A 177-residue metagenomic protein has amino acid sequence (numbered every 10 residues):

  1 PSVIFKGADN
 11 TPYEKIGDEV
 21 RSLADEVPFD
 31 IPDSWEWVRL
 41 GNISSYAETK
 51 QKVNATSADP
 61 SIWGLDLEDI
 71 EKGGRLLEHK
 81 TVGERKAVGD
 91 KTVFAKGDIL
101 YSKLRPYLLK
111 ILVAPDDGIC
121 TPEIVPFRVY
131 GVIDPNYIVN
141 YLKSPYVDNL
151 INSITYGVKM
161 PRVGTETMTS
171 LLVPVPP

Functional and structural regions predicted by a protein language model:
P1-V27, I31: Intrinsic disorder at enzyme termini
P12-R21, G41-S44, V53-K86: DNA target-recognition patches
R21-Q51, P174-P177: Non-catalytic DNA-recognition/assembly elements of restriction-modification systems
I31, L67, V113-A114, V129 (+1 more regions): Hydrophobic residues in beta-strands and at strand termini
L67, T165-M168: ATP/adenylate-binding site constellation spanning eukaryotic-like Ser/Thr protein kinases, ABC-transporter
G89-T92, K96-V147, N152-E166: A short beta-sheet element
